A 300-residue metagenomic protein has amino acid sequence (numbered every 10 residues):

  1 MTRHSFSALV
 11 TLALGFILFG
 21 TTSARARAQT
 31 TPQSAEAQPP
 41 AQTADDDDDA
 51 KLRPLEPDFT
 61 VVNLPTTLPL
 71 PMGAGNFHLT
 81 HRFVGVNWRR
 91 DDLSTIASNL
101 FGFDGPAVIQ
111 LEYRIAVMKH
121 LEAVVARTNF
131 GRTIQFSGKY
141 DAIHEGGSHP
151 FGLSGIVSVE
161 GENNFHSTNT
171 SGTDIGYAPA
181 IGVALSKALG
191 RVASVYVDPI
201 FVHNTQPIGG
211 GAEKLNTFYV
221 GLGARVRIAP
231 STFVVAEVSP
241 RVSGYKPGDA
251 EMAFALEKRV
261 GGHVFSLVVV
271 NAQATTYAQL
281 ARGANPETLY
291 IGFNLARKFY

Functional and structural regions predicted by a protein language model:
M1-S7: N-terminal secretory signal peptides that target proteins for export/translocation
V10-T21: Bacterial N-terminal signal peptides
G20-Q33: Signal peptide processing junction and immediate N-terminal pro/mature segment of secreted/exported proteins
T30-T170, G176-G182, S186-T205, V226-A229 (+2 more regions): Transmembrane beta-barrel domains of Gram-negative outer membranes and organellar outer membranes
V195, G209-K214: Short helix-loop boundary/capping segments
A212-E213, L222, R227-A229: Surface loops at the rim/top face of extracytoplasmic beta-rich domains
K214-V220, D249-M252: Charged helix-capping and loop-helix junction motifs
